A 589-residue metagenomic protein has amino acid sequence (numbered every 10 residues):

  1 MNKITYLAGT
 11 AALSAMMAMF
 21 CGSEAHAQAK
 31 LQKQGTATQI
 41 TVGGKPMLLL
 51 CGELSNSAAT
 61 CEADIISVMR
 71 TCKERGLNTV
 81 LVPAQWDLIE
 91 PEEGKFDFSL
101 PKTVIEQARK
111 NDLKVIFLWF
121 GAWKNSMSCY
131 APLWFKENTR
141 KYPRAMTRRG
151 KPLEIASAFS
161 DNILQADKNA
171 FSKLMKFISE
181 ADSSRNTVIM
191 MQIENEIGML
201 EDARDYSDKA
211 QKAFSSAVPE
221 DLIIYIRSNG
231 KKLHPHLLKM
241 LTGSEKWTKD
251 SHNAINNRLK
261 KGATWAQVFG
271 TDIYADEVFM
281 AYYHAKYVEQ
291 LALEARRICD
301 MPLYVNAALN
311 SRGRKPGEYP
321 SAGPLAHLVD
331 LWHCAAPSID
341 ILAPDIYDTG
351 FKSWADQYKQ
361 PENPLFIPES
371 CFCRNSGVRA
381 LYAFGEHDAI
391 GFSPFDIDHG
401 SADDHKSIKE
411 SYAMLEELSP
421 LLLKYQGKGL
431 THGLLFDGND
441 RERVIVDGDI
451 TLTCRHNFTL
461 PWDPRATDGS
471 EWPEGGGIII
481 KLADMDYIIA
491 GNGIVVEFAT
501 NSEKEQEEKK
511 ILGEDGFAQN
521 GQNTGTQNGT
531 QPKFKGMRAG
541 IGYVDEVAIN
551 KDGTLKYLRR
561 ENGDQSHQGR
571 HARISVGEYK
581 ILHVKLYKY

Functional and structural regions predicted by a protein language model:
G9-M19: Bacterial N-terminal signal peptides
A27-N78: N-terminal carbohydrate-binding accessory modules
L49-T60, P83-P101, R148-N169, Q267-A285 (+3 more regions): The substrate-binding groove and active-site-proximal loops of carbohydrate-active enzymes, especially glycoside
D64-T139, H284-I298: Aromatic-lined substrate-binding rim segments of carbohydrate-active enzymes
P143-V329: Polysaccharide-binding and catalytic clefts of secreted carbohydrate-active enzymes
V288-M301, H327-Y425: Catalytic-core region of carbohydrate-active enzymes that cleave or remodel glycosidic bonds
L381-K504, D515-A518: Aromatic- and carboxylate-lined catalytic core of secreted/periplasmic carbohydrate-active enzymes
R465-E471, D486-Y589: C-terminal beta-sandwich/jelly-roll accessory domains of carbohydrate-active enzymes
